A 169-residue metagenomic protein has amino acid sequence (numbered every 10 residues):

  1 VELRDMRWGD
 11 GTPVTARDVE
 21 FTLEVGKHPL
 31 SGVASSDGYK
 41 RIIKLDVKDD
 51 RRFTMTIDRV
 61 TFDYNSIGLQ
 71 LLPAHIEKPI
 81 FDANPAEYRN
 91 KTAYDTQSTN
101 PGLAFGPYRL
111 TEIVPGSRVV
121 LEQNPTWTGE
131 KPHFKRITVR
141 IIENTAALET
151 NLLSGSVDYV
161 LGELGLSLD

Functional and structural regions predicted by a protein language model:
V1-G32, K48, T54-T56, L148-S154: Aromatic- and charge-enriched surface segment that lines or borders ligand/interaction sites
V1-L3, V19-L23, F53-M55, G106-R109 (+3 more regions): Short, well-ordered beta-strand elements
L3-R7, T96, N124-D169: Ligand-site clamp/hinge motif
R4-M6, V19, E24, D50-R51 (+6 more regions): Solvent-exposed coil/turn segments that connect beta secondary-structure elements in extracytoplasmic/periplasmic
V14, Y39-I42, K48-R52, L103-F105 (+3 more regions): Extracytoplasmic
A16-L23, Y39-I42, P107, R118 (+4 more regions): Extracytoplasmic/secreted envelope proteins and their assembly/folding machinery, especially bacterial periplasmic
S36-E87: Surface-exposed binding/hinge segments that line and control ligand-binding clefts or catalytic entry sites
L71-P132, R136, A146: Gly/Pro-rich hinge or "lid" segments in bacterial periplasmic/extracellular proteins
